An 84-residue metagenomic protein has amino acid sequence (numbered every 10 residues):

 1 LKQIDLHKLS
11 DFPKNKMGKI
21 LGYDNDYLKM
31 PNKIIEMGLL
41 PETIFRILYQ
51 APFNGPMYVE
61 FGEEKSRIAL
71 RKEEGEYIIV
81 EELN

Functional and structural regions predicted by a protein language model:
L1-N84: Compact, glycine-rich, soluble single-domain proteins
